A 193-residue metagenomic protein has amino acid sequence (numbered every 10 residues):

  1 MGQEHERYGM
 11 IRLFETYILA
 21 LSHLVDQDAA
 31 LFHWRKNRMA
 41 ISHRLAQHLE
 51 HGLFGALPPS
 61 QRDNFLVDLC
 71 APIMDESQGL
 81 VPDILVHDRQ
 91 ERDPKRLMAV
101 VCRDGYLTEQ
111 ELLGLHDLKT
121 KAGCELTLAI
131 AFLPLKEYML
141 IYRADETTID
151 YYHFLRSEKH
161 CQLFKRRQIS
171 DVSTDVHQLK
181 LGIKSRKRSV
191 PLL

Functional and structural regions predicted by a protein language model:
M1, Y151-L193: Non-catalytic C-terminal interaction segments of nucleic acid-processing enzymes
M1-H48: Charged, often low-complexity linker/regulatory segments
L21-D28, L45-L53, L57, L115-A122: Hydrophobic, Leu/Ile/Phe/Ala-enriched alpha-helical segments that form helix-helix packing faces
R35-R62, D75-S77: Short, well-structured hydrophobic secondary-structure segments
P59-D93, K184-R186: Active-site metal-binding core of divalent-cation-utilizing nuclease and nuclease-like domains
Q78-G79, P94-R96, G105-L115: Active-site-adjacent loop/helix micro-motif of nuclease/hydrolase catalytic cores
K119-T148: Nucleic-acid nuclease catalytic cores
